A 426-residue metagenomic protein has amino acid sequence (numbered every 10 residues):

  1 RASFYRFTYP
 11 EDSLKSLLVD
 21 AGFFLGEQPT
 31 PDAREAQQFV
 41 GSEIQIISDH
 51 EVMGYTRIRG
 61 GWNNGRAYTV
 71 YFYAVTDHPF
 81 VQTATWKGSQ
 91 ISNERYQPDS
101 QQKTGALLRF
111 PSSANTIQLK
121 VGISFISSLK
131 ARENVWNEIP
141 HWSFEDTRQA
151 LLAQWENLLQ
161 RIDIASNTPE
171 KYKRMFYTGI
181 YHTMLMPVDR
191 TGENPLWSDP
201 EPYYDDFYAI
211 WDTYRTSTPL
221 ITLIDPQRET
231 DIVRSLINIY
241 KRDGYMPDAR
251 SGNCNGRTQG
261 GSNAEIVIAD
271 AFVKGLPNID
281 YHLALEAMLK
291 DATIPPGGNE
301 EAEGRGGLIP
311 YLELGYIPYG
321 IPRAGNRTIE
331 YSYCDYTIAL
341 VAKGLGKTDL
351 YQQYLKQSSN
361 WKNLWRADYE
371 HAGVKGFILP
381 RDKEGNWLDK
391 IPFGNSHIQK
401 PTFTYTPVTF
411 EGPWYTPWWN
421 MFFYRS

Functional and structural regions predicted by a protein language model:
R1-D205: Beta-sandwich/jelly-roll carbohydrate-recognition scaffolds of carbohydrate-active enzymes
A2-Y5, P10-V19, L25-G26, D99-Q101 (+7 more regions): A conserved hydrophobic secondary-structure block that centers on an alpha-helix together with its immediately flanking
K15-L17, T178-D189, D206-E229, A269-K274 (+2 more regions): Alpha-helical support elements that line or immediately flank enzyme active sites and cofactor-binding pockets
A165-N167, E193-D206, A249-N255, G298-R327 (+2 more regions): Active-site-adjacent structural elements in folded domains
S166-Y172, D189-N194, L223-V233, V273-E286 (+1 more regions): Structural helix-adjacent loops and short alpha-helical linkers that scaffold large soluble proteins
K171-Y172, Y203-D212, G256-A264, N326-Y331 (+3 more regions): Secondary-structure capping and boundary motifs in well-ordered enzyme cores
W197, Q227-Y311, Y369-R381: Helix-terminus loop motifs that line ligand-binding clefts
P247-D248, A339, G344-S426: Catalytic cores of carbohydrate-active enzymes
